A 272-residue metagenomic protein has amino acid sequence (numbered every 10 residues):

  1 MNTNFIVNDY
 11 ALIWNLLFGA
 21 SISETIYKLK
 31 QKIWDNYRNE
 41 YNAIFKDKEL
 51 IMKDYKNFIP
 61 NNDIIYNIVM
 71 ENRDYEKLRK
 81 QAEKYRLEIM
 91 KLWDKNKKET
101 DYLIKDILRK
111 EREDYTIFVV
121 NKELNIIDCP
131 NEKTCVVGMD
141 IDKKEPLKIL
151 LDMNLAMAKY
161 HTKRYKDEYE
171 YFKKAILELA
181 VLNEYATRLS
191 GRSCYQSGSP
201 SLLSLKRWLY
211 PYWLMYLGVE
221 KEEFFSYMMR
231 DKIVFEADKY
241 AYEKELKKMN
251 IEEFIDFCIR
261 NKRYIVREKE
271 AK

Functional and structural regions predicted by a protein language model:
M1-I44, K163-R230: Post-HExxH zinc-binding segment in Zn-dependent metallohydrolases
R38-N61: An N-terminal, globular interaction/scaffold subdomain
K53-K84: Long, hydrophobic/aromatic-enriched structural stretches that serve as scaffold segments
N72-T134, R188-S193: Auxiliary, metal-adjacent structural segments of Zn-dependent hydrolase domains
V136-L151, K166-E170: Short pre-active-site segment immediately N-terminal to the catalytic Zn-binding motif
I149-K163, L179-A180: Catalytic glutamate of the conserved HExxH
P200-K272: Pan-zinc metallopeptidase signature
